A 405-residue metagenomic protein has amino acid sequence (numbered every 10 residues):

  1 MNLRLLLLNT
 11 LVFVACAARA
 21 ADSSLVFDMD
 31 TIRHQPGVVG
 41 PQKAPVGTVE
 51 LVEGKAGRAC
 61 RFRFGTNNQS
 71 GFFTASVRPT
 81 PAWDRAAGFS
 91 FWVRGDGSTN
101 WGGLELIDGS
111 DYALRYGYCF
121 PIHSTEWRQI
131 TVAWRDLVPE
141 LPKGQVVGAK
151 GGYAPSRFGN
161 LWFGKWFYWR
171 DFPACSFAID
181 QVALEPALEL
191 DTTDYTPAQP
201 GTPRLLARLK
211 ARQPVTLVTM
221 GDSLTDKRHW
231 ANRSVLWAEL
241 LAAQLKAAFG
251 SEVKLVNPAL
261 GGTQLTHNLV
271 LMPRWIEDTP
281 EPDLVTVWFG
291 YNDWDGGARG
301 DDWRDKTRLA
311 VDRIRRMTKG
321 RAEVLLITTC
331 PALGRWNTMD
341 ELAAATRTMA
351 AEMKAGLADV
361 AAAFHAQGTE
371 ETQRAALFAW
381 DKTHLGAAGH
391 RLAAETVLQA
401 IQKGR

Functional and structural regions predicted by a protein language model:
M1-T10: Bacterial N-terminal signal peptides that target proteins for export
T10-A20: Hydrophobic h-region of N-terminal signal peptides that target proteins for export in Gram-negative bacteria
A20-A44, T192-P200: Extracellular carbohydrate-recognition regions
D22, G164-P203: Extracellular polysaccharide-targeting segments
T48-G71: Short carbohydrate-recognition loop motifs
T66-Q145, F172-F177: Extracellular ligand-binding interfaces
S110-L114, L236-K254, H267-R405: Alpha-helical cap/lid subdomain in secreted, periplasmic, or secretory-pathway luminal O-acyl-processing enzymes
D194-P258, L271-E281: Serine-esterase "nucleophile elbow" of acetyl-processing enzymes
